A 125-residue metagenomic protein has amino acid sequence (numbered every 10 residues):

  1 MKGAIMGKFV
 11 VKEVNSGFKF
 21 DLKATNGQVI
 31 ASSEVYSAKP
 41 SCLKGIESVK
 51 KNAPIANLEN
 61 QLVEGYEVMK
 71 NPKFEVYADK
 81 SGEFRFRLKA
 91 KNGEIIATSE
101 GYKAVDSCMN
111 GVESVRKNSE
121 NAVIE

Functional and structural regions predicted by a protein language model:
K2-N15, K51-K80, A122-I124: Intrinsic disorder/low-complexity detector
K8-V14, K19-Y36, G45-V49, K73-K103 (+2 more regions): A structural feature that tracks compact, well-ordered secondary-structure segments with a strong bias toward
K39-Y66, S107-E125: A low-complexity, Ser/Thr/Gly/Pro-enriched, surface-exposed linker/loop concept that marks segments flanking
